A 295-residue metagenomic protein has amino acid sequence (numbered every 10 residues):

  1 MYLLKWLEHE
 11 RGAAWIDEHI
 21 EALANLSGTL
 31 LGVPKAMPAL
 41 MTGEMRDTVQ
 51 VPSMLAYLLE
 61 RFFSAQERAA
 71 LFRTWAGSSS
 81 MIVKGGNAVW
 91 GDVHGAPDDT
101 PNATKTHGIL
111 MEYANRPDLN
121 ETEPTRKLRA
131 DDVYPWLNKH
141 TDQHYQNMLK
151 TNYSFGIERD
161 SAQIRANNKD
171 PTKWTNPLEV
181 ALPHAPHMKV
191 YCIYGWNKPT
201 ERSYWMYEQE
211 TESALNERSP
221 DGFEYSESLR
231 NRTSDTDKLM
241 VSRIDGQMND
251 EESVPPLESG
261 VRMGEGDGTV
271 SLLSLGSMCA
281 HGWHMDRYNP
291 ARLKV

Functional and structural regions predicted by a protein language model:
Y2-H9, M37-M41: Short glycine-enriched nucleophile-adjacent loop and the immediately C-terminal alpha-helix near the catalytic center
A13, E18-V295: Helical cap/lid subdomain of alpha/beta-hydrolase-fold lipid enzymes that gates access to the catalytic pocket
